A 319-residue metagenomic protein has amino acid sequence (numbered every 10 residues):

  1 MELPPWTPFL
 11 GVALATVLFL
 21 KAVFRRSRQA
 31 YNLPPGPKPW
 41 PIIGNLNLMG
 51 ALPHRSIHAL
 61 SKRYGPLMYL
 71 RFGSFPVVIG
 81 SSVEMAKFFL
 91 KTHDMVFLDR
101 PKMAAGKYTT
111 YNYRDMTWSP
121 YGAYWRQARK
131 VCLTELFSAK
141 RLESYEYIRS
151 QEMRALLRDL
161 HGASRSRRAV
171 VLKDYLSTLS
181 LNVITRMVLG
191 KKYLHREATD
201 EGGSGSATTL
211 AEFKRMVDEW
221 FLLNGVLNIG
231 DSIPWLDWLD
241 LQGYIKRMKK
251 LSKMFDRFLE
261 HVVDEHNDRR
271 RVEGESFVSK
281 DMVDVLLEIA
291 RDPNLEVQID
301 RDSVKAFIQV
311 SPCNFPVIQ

Functional and structural regions predicted by a protein language model:
M1-Q29, N182: Terminal signal-anchor or tail-anchor transmembrane helices that tether membrane-associated enzymes to cellular
E2-P4, G11, P34, M153 (+1 more regions): Cytochrome P450 proximal C-terminal region
A15-T16, T134, S138, D292-P293: A short, flexible beta-alpha/helix-coil linker loop
R26-S27, A139, K191-R196: Membrane-interface elements of multi-pass transporters and channels
Q29-M49, R55-I148, L172, L176-T185 (+1 more regions): Cytochrome P450 substrate-recognition site 1
P101-T109, S144-Q319: Cytochrome P450 heme-thiolate monooxygenase catalytic core
